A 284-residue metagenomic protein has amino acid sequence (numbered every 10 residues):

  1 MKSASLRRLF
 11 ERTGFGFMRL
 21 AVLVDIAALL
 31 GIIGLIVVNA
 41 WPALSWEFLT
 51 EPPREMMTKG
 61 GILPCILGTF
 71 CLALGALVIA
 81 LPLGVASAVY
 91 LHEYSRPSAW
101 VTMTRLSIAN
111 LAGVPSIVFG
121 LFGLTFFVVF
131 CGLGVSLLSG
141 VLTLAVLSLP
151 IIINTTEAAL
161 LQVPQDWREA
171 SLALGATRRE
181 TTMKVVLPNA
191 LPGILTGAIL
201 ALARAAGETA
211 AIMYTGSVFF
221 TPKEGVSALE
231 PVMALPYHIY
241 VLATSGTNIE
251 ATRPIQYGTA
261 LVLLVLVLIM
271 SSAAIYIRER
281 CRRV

Functional and structural regions predicted by a protein language model:
K2-L20, L35-A76, P97, V241-P254: Periplasmic/extracellular loop-to-transmembrane helix junction in inner-membrane transport proteins
F15-G16, L83-G123, I151-A158, V284: Cytoplasmic-entry segments and transmembrane alpha-helices of multi-pass inner-membrane transporters
A27, T69, A73, L77-V89 (+7 more regions): Hydrophobic positions within alpha-helical transmembrane segments of bacterial inner-membrane proteins
M56, G60, I212-L264: Interhelical loop and adjacent transmembrane-helix boundary motif in polytopic membrane transport permeases
L77, T155-T156, R178-G216: Transmembrane alpha-helices
L83, R96-R105, P164, R168-T196: Amphipathic cytosolic juxtamembrane alpha-helices at the membrane-cytosol interface of multi-pass membrane transporters
A109-V146: Generic hydrophobic transmembrane alpha-helix motif, especially the helices
E157-L161, Q165, L172, I199 (+1 more regions): C-terminal transmembrane helix and the adjacent membrane-cytosol boundary/short C-terminal tail of inner/organellar
